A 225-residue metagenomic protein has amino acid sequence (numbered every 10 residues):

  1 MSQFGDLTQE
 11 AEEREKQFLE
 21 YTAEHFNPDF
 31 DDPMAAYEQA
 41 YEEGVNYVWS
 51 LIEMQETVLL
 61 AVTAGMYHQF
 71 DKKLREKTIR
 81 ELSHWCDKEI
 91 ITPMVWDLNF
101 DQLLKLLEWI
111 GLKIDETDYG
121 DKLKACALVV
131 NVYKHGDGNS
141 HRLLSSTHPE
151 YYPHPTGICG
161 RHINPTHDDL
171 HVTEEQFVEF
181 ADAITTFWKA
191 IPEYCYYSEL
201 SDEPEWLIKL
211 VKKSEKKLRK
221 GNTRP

Functional and structural regions predicted by a protein language model:
M1-L60, T117-D121, Y152-P225: Extended intrinsically disordered or low-complexity regions, especially N/C-terminal cytosolic tails and loops, rather
A64, H68-E174, V178, D182: Flexible secondary-structure boundary motifs
